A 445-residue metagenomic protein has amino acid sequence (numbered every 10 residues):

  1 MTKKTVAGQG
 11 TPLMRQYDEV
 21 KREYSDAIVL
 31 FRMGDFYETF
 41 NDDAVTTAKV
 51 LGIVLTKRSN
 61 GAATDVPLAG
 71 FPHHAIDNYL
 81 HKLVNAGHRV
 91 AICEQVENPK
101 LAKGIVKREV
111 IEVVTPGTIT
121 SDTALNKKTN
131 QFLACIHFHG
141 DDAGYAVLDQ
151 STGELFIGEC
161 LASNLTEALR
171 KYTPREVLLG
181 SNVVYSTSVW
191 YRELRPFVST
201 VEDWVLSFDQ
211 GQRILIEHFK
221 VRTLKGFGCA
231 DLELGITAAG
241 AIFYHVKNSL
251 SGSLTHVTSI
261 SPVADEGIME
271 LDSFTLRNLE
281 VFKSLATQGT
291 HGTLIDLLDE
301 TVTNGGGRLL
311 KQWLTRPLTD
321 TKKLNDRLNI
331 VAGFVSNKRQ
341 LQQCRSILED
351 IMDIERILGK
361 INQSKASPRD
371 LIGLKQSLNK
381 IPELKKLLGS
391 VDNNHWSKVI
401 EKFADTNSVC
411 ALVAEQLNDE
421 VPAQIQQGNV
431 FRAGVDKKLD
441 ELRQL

Functional and structural regions predicted by a protein language model:
M1-G333, S346-N362, A366-L445: Charged catalytic and DNA/RNA-contacting regions of genome-maintenance and nucleic-acid-processing enzymes
S336-L341: Conserved interaction-surface patches within small, structured recognition/assembly domains
